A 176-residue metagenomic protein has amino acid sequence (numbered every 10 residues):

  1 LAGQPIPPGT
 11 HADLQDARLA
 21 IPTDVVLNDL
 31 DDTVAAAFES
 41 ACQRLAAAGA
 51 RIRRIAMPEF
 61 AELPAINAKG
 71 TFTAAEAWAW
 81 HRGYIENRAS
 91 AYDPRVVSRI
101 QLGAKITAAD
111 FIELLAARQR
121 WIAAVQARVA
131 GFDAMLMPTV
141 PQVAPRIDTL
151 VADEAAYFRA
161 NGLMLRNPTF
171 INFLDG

Functional and structural regions predicted by a protein language model:
L1, I106-G176: Glycine-rich, small-residue loops and helix-cap segments that act as flexible hinges at active-site edges
L1-A36, S40-A41, E59-E62: A short helix-breaking turn/cap at a secondary-structure junction
P7-P8, N28-D29, A68, I85-R88: A short glycine-threonine-serine/GTX helix/turn-capping micro-motif
D13-A20, T71-A123, P138: Short helix-loop capping/hinge segments that flank enzyme active sites or metal/cofactor-binding pockets
D24, M57, P138-P141: Short, well-ordered beta-to-alpha junction loops that form the rim of enzyme active sites and present histidine/acidic
D32-V34, L63-A74, R146-A152: Short glycine/threonine-rich loop-to-helix capping motif typified by GTGT followed within a few residues by an Asp-Pro
T33-A56, R82-N87, F111-D133, N161: Acyltransferase
R51-I66, I100-Q101: Short connector loops at secondary-structure junctions
